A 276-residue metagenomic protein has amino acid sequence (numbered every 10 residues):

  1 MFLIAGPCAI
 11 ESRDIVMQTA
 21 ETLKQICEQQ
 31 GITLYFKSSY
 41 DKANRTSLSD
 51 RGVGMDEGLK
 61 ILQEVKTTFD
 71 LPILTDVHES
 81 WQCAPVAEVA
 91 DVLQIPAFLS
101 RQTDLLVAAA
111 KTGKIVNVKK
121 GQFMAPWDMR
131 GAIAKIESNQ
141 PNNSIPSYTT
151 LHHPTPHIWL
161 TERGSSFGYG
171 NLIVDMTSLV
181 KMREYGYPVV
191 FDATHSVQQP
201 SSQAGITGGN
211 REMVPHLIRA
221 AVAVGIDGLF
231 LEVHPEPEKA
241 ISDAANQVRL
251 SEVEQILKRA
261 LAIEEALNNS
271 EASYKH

Functional and structural regions predicted by a protein language model:
L3-G6, L34-S38, I73-T75, L93-I95 (+4 more regions): Hydrophobic faces of well-ordered beta-strands that scaffold small-molecule active sites in alpha/beta enzyme cores
I4-I15, Y35-M55, V233-A244: Glycine-rich, proline-tolerant flexible connector loops at the mouths of alpha/beta enzymes
C8-E21, K119-R130, E162-K181, V197-I218: Active-site glycine- and acidic-residue-rich loops that bind and position anionic ligands or nucleotide-like cofactors
L23-Q25, Q29-Q30, D50-L74, A109-I115 (+3 more regions): Alpha-helix-loop-beta-strand connector modules within alpha/beta enzyme cores
S38-P96, S100-L105: N-terminal active-site wall of soluble small-molecule enzyme domains
D41-R45, L99-K181: Conserved anion-binding
L48-D56, V92-L99, Y169-I173, V197-V222 (+3 more regions): Active-site-adjacent loop and "lid" segments of alpha/beta metabolic enzymes
P85-Q94, A110-V116, E137-N139, T155-H157 (+2 more regions): Glycine-enriched alpha-helix->loop->beta-strand junction motifs that scaffold or abut catalytic
